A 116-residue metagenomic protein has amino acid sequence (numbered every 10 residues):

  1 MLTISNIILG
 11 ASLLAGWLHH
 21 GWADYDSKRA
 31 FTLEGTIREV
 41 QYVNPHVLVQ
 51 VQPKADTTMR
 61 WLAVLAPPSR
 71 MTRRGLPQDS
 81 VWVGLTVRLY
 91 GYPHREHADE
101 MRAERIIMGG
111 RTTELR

Functional and structural regions predicted by a protein language model:
T3-G16: Bacterial N-terminal signal peptides
A15-F31: Short boundary/loop segments of OB/S1/cold-shock single-stranded nucleic-acid-binding domains
F31-L33, V87: Hydrophobic core residues within well-ordered beta-strands of beta-rich domains
G35-I37: Conserved hydrophobic positions within beta-strands
V43-P53: Short aromatic-glycine-enriched beta-strand elements
L65-R73: Short, structured beta-strand/loop micro-motifs enriched in basic residues and often containing a Trp
T72-L89: Short nucleic-acid-contacting surface segments enriched for D/E, G, S/T with interspersed K/R
H94-R116: OB-fold/S1-family single-stranded nucleic acid-binding modules
